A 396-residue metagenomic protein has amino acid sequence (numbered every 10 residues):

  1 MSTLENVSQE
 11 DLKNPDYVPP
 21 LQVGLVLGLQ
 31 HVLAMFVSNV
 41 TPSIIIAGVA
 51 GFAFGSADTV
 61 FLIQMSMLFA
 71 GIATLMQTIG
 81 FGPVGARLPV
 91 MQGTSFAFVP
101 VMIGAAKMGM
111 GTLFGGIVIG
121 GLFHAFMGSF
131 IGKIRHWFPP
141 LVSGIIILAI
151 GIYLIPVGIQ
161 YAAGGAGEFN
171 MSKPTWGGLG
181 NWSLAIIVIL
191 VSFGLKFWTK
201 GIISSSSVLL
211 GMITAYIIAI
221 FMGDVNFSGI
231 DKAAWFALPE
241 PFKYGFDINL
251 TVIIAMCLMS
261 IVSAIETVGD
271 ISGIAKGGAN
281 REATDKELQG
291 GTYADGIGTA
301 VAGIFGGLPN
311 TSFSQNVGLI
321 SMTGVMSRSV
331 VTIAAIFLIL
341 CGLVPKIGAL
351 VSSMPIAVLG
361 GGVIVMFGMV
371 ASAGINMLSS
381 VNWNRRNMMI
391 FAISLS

Functional and structural regions predicted by a protein language model:
M1-L27, E168-K173, F227-E240, K276-A283 (+1 more regions): Intrinsically disordered, low-complexity non-transmembrane regions of multi-pass membrane transporters
M1-P89, A97-A105: N-terminal signal-anchor module of multipass membrane proteins
V7-V18, V191-L195, V208-C257: Hydrophobic transmembrane alpha-helices of multi-pass solute/ion transporters
L21, A47-R87, C257-R328: Membrane-embedded helical hairpins/re-entrant loop segments and their flanking transmembrane helices within multi-pass
Q22-N39, W176-S192, S207, M222 (+2 more regions): Hydrophobic, membrane-embedded alpha-helices of multi-pass small-molecule transporters
F61-L62, P83-A97, H136-I145, I203-L210 (+4 more regions): Short, non-helical or kinked segments that cap or interrupt transmembrane helices
I103, K196, N316-V331, F337-G342: Interfacial segments of multi-pass membrane proteins
A105-N226, A335-S396: Membrane-embedded alpha-helical modules
